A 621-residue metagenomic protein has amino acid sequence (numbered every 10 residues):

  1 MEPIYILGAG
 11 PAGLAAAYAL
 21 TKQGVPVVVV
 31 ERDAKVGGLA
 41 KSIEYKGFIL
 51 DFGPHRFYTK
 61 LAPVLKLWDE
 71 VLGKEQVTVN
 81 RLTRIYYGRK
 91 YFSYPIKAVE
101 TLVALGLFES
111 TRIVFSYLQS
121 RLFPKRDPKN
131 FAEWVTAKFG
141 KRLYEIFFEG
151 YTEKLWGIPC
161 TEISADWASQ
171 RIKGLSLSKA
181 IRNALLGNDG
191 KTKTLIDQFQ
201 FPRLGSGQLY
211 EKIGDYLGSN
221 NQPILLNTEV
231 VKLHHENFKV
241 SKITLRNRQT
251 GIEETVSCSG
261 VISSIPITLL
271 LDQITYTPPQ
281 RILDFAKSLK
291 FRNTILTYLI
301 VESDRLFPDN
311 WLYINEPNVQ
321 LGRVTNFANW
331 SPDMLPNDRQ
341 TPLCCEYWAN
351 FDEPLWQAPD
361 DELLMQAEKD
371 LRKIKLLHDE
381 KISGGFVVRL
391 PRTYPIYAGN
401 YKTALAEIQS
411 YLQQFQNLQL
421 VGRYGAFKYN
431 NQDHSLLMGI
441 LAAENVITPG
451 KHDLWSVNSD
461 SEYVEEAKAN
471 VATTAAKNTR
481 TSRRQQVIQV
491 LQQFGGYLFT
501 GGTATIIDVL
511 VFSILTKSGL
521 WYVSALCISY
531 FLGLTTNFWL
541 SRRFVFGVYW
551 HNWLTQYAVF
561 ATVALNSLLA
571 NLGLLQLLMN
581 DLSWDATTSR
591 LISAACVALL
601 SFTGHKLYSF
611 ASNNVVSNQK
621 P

Functional and structural regions predicted by a protein language model:
E2-V29: N-terminal Rossmann-like FAD-binding beta1-loop-alpha1 element of flavoenzymes
L7, V30, V230, T255-L270: Short hydrophobic core segments
T21-E44: Glycine-rich FAD pyrophosphate-binding loop
K46-F123: Dinucleotide-binding Rossmann-like beta1-alpha1 core, especially the glycine-rich loop that anchors the ADP
T101, T111-E236, N431: Active-site/ligand-binding neighborhood in enzyme catalytic cores
K232-T255: Conserved beta-strand-loop-beta-strand element in the redox core of flavoprotein oxidoreductases
C258-G260, S264-Q419, Y424-N430, L437 (+2 more regions): C-terminal segments that line or cap access tunnels to active or ligand-binding sites in enzymes and enzyme-associated
V387-R389, I447-T481: Active-site-proximal substrate-binding core of FAD-dependent oxidoreductases
